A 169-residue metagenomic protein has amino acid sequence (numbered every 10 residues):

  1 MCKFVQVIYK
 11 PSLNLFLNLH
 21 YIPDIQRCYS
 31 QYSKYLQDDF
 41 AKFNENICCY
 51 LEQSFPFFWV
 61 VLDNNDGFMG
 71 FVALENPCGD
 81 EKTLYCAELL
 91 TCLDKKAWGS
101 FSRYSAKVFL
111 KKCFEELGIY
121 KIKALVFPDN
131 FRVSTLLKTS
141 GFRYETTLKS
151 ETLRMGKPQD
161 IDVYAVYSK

Functional and structural regions predicted by a protein language model:
M1-Q26, F58-K169: Acyl-donor (CoA/ACP) binding surface of acyl/acetyltransferases
L17-K42: Helix-loop element at the rim of GNAT/NAT acetyltransferase active sites that forms part of the acceptor-substrate
L36-P56: Active-site rim helix/loop that mediates acceptor-substrate recognition in acyltransferases
